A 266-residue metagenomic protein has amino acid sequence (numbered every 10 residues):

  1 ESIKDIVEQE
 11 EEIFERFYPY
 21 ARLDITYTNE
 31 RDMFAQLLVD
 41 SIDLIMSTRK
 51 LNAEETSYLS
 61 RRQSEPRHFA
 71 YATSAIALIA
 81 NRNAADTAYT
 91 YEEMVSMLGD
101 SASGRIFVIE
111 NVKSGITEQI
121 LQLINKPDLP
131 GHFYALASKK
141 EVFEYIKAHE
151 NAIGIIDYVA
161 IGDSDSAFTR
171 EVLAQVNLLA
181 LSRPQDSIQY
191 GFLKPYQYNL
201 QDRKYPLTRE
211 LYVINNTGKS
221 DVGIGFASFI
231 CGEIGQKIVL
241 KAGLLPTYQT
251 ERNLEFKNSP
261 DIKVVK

Functional and structural regions predicted by a protein language model:
E1-P19, L23-T26, L38, R67-A72 (+1 more regions): Exported/periplasmic ABC-transporter solute-binding proteins
R31-R62: Pocket-flanking alpha-helical
M33, A72-S74: Generic hydrophobic, aliphatic-rich segments that mediate packing or membrane embedding
